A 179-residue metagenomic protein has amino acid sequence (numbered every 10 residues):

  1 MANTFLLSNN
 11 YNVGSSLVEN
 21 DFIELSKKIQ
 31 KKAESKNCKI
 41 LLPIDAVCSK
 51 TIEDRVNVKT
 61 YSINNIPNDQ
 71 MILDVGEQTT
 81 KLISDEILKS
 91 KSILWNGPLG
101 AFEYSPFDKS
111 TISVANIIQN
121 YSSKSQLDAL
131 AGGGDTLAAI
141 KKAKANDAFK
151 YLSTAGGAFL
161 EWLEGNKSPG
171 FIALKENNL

Functional and structural regions predicted by a protein language model:
M1-L179: Active-site loop-to-helix "anion-binding N-cap" substructures in soluble metabolic enzymes
